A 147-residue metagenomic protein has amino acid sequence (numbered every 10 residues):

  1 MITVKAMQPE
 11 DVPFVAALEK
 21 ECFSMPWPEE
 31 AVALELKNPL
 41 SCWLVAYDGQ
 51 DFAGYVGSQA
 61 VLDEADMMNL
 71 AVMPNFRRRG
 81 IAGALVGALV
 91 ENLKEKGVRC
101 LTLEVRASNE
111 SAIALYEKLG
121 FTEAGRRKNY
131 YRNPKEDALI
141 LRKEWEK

Functional and structural regions predicted by a protein language model:
I2-V4: Extreme N-terminal starter segment of soluble prokaryotic enzymes
A6-N75, R79, V86-A88, N92 (+2 more regions): Acetyl-CoA-dependent GNAT
E29, A33, A107, Y130-Y131: Conserved beta-strand edge residues that scaffold enzyme active sites
N69-A71, T102-E104, I140: Short aromatic/hydrophobic contact patches that present stacked aromatics for nucleic-acid/ligand binding
M73-G87, K94-K96, C100, R106-A114 (+2 more regions): Conserved glycine-rich acetyl-CoA-binding loop
E104, T122-A138: Conserved catalytic-core motifs of GNAT/GCN5-like acyltransferases
K135-K147: Terminal substrate-recognition subdomain of acyl/acetyltransferases
